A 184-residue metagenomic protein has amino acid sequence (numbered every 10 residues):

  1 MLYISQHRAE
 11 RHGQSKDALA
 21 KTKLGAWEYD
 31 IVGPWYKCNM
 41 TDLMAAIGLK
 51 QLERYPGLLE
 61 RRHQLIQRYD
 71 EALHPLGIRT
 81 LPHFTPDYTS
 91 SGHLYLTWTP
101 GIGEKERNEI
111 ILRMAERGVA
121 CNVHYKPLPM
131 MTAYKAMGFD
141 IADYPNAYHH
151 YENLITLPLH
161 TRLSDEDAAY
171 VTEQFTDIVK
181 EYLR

Functional and structural regions predicted by a protein language model:
M1-R184: PLP-dependent aminotransferase class I/II
